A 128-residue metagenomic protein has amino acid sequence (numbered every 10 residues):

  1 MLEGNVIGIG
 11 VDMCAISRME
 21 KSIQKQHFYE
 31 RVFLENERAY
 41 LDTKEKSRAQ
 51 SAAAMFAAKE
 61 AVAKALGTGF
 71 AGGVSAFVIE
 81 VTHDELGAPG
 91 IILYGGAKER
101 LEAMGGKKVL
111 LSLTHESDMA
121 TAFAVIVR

Functional and structural regions predicted by a protein language model:
M1-R128: Core catalytic alpha/beta fold that binds nucleotide/phospho-ligands
